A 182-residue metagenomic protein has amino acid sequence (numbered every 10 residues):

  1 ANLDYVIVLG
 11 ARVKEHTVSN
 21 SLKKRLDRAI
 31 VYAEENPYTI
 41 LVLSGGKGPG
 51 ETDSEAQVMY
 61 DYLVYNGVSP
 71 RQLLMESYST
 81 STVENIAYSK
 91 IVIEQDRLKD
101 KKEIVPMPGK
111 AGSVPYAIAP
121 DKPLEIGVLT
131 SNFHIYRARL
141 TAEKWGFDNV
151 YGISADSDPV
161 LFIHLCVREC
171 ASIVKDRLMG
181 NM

Functional and structural regions predicted by a protein language model:
A1-R168: A structural signal for short, hydrophobic/glycine-enriched beta-strand patches
F162-M182: A transmembrane-helix-recognition feature enriched in membrane-embedded lipid enzymes and envelope glyco-/phospholipid
